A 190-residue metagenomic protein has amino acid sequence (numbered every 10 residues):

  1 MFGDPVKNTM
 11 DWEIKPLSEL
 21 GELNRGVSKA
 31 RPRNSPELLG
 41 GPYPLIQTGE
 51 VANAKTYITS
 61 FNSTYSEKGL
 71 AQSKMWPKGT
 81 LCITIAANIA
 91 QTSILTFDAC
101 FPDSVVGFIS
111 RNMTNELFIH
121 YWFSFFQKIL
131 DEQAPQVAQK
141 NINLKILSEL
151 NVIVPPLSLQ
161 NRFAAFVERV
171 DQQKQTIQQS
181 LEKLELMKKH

Functional and structural regions predicted by a protein language model:
M1-S28, E149-N161, D171-H190: Non-catalytic DNA-recognition/assembly elements of restriction-modification systems
E13, A30-L38, Q136: Short coil/turn segments at secondary-structure boundaries
S18-P36, G49-K78: Sequence-specific dsDNA recognition surfaces
Q47-T48, S60-F126: A short beta-sheet element
I85-N88, A99-V106, Q136-N161: A short glycine-rich beta-alpha junction/loop motif
F123-Q127, D131, D171: Short amphipathic alpha-helical signal-transduction/dimerization elements
